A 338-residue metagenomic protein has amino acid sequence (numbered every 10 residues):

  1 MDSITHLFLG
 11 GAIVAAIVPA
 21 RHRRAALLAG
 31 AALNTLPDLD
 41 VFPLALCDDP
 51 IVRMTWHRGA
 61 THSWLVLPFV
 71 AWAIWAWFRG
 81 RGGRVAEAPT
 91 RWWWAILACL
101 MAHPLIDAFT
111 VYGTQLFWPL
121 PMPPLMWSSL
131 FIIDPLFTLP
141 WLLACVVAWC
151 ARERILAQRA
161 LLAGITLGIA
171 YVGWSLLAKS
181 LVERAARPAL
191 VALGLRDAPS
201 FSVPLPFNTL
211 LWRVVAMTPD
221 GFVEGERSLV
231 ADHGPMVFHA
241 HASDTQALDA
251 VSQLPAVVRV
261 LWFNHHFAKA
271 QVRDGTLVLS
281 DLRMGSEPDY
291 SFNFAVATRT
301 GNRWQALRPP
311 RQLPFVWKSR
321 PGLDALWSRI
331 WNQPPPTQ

Functional and structural regions predicted by a protein language model:
M1-P204: N-terminal membrane-targeting hydrophobic helices
R196-P199, L211-Q338: Extracytosolic and intramembrane catalytic regions of membrane-associated proteins in envelope/secretory systems
P204-F207, L211: ATP/pyrophosphate-binding catalytic subdomain of soluble kinases
